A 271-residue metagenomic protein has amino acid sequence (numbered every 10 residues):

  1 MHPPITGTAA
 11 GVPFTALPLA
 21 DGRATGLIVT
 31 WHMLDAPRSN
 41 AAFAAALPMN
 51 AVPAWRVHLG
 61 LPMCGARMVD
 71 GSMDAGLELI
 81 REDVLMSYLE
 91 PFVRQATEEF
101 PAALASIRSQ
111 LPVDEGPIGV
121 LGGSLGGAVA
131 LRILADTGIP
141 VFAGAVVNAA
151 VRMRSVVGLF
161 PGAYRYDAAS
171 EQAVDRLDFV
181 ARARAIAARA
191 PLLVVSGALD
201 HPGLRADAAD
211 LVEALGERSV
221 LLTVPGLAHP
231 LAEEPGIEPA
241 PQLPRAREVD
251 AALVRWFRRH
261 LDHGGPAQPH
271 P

Functional and structural regions predicted by a protein language model:
A10-D74: Short, surface-exposed "cap/lid" segments of acyl-processing enzymes
T30-W31, L121, V195: Short hydrophobic segments within beta-strands
R67-E82, L159-G162, G236-I237: Short, flexible, mixed-charge acidic loops at enzyme active sites
L77-Q110: Alpha/beta-hydrolase active-site loop
E82-Q95, Y166-L177, P241-P244: A short acidic, glycine-rich active-site loop that binds or catalyzes chemistry on phosphate/adenosine moieties
P101-Y166: Primarily recognizes the serine-hydrolase "nucleophile elbow" in alpha/beta-hydrolase and SGNH/GDSL folds
M153-G216, T223: The feature captures the conserved acid-bearing segment of alpha/beta-hydrolase catalytic domains
G216-P271: C-terminal catalytic histidine-bearing segment of alpha/beta-hydrolase fold enzymes
